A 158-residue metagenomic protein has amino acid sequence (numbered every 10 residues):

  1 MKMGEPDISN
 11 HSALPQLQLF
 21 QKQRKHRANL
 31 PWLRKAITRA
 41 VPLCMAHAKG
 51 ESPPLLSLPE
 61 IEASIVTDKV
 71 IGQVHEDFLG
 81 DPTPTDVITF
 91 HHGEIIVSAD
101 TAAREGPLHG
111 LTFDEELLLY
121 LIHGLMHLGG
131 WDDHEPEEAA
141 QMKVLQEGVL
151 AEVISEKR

Functional and structural regions predicted by a protein language model:
M1-L117, L128-R158: An acidic/histidine-cluster motif and surrounding catalytic segment that typifies divalent-metal-assisted enzyme active
